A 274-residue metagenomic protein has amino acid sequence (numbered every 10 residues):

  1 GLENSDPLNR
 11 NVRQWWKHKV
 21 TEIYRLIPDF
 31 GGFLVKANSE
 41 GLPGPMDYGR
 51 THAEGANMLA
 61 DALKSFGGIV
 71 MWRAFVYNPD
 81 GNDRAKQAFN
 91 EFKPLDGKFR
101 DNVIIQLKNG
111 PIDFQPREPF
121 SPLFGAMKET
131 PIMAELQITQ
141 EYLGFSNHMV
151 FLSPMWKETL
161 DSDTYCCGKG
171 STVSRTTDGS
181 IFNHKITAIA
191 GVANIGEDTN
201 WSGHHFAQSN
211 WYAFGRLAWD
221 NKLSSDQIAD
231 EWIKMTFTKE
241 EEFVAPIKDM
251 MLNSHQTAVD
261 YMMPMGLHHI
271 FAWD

Functional and structural regions predicted by a protein language model:
G1-D47, T51-F66: Substrate-binding cleft of carbohydrate-active enzyme catalytic domains
R25, P43, G49-D274: Substrate-binding groove of N-acetylhexosamine-processing glycoside hydrolases
